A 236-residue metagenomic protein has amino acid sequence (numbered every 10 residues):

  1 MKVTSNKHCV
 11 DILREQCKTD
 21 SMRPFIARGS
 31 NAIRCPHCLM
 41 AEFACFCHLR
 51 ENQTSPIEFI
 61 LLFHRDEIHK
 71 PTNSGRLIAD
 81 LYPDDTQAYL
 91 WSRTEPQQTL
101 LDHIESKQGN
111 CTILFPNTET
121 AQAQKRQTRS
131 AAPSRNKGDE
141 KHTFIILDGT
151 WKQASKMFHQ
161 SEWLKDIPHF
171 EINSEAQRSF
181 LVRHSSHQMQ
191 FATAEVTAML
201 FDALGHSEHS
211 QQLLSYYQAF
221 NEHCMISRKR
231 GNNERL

Functional and structural regions predicted by a protein language model:
D11-R28: Short Cys/His-rich Zn2+-coordinating modules
N31, A41, S55: Short metal-coordination and nucleic-acid-contact micro-motifs, chiefly zinc-binding Cys/His arrays
C35-C38: Short cysteine-rich clusters marking metal-coordination/redox-active sites
M40-F43, C47: Short Cys/His-rich local motifs and their 1-3 flanking residues in nucleic-acid-associated proteins and small
H48-R76: Short microdomains enriched in Cys/His and/or Lys/Arg
R76-L81, I104-E105, Q160-L164: Short, solvent-exposed amphipathic alpha-helical segments in soluble enzyme and RNA/protein-processing domains
L81-S155: S-adenosyl-L-methionine/SAH cofactor-binding core of RNA-modifying enzymes
T143, W151-L236: C-terminal folded domains that constitute the principal catalytic or ligand-binding module of multi-domain proteins
